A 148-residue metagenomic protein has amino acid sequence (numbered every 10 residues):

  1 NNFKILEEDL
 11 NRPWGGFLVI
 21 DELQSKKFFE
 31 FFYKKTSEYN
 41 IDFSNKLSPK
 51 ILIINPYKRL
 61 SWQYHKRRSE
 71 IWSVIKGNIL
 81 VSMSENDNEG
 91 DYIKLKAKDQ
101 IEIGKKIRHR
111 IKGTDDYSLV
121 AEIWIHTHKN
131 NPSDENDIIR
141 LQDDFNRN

Functional and structural regions predicted by a protein language model:
N1-L47, I138-N148: A short, N-terminal "cap"/entry segment at the start of jelly-roll beta-barrel domains of the cupin/DSBH fold
Y39-S44, L60-K66, S73, Y92-I93 (+1 more regions): Short histidine-centered beta-strand/loop micro-motifs that create catalytic or ligand/metal-coordination sites
N45-R59: Conserved double-stranded beta-helix
I51, Y64, I75, M83-E85 (+2 more regions): Residue-level recognition of conserved beta-strand positions in structured domain cores
I53, E85-R108: Short acidic-glycine-tyrosine-enriched beta hairpin
P56-K58, K66-N86: Glycine- and acidic-residue-biased ligand/ion/polar-headgroup-sensing regions
R59-S61, R68, L80, K98-I111 (+1 more regions): Histidine-centered metal-chelating micro-motifs
K112-N148: Double-stranded beta-helix
